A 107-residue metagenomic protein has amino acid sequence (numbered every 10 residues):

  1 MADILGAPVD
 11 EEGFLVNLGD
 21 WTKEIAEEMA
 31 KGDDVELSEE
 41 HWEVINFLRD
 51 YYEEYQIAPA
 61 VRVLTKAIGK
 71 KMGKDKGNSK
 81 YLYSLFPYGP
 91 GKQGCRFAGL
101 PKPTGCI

Functional and structural regions predicted by a protein language model:
D3-E36: N-terminal first-folded block
V9, V63, G69-I107: Helix-rich interaction surfaces within compact, conserved domain-sized segments that mediate assembly or partner
N17-I25, W42-E43, I57-A60, G73-K74: Short acidic alpha-helix initiation/capping motifs at coil-to-helix transition points, especially at protein N-termini
V35-E36, W42-F47: Acidic, aromatic-enriched beta-alpha/helix-loop junctions
E36, Y55-A60, L82: Short acidic, glycine/proline-enriched loop segments that cap or flank alpha-helices
I45-Y52, G69: Amphipathic alpha-helical segments that form the core helices of the histone-fold
